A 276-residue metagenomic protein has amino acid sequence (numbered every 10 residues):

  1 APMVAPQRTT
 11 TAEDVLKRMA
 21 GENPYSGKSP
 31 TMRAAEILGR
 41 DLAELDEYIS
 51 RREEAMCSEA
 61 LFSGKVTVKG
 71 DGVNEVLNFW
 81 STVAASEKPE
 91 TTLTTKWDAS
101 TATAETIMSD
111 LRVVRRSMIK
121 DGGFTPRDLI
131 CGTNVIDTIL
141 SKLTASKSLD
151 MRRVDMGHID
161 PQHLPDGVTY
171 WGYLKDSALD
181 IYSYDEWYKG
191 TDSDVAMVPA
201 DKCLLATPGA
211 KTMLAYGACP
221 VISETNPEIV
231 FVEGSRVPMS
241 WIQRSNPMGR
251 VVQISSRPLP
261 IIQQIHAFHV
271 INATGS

Functional and structural regions predicted by a protein language model:
A1-S117, D137, T144-A145, G234-R236 (+1 more regions): Flexible, glycine/threonine- and acidic-rich loop/arm segments that mediate assembly and lattice contacts in viral
M108-V168: Ordered core of a single globular domain
K142-S276: Sequence/fold signature of self-assembling virion shell proteins
